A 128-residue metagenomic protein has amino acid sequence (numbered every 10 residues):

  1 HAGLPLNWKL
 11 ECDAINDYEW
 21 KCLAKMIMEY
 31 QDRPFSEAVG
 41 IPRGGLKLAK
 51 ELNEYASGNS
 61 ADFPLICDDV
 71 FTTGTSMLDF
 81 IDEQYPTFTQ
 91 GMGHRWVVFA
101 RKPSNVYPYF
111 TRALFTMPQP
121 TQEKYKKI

Functional and structural regions predicted by a protein language model:
H1-I128: PRPP-associated nucleotide enzymes
